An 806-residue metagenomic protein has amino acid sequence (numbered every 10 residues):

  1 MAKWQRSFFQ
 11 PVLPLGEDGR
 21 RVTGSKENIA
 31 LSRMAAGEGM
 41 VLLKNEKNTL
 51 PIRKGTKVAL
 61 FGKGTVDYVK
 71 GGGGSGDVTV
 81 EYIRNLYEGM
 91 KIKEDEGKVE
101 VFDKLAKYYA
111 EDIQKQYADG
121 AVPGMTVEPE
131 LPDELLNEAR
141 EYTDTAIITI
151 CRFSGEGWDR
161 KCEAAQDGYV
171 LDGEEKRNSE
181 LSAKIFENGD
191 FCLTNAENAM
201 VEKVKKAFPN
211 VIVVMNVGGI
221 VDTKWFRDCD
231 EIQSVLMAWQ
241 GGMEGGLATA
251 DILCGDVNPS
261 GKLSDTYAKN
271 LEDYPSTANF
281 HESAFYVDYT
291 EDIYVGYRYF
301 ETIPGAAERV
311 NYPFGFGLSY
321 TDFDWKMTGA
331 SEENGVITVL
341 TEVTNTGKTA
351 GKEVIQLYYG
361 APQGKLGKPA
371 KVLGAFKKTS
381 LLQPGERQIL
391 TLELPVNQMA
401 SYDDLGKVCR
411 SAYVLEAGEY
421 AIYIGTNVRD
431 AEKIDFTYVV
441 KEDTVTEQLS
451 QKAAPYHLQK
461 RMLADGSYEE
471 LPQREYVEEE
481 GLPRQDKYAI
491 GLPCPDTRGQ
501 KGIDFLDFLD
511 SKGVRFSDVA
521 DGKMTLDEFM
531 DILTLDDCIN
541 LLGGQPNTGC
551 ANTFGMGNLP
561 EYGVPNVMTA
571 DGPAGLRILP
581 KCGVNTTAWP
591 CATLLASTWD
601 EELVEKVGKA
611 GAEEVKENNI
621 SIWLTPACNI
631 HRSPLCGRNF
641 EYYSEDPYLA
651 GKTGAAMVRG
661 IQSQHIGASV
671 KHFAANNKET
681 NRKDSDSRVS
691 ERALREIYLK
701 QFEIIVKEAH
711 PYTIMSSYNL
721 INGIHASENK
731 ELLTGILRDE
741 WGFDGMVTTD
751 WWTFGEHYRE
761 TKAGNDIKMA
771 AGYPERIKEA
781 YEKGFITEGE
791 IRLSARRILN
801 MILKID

Functional and structural regions predicted by a protein language model:
M1-D430, Q451-D806: Glycoside hydrolase catalytic-domain context in secreted enzymes
D430-L449: Short beta-strand elements
